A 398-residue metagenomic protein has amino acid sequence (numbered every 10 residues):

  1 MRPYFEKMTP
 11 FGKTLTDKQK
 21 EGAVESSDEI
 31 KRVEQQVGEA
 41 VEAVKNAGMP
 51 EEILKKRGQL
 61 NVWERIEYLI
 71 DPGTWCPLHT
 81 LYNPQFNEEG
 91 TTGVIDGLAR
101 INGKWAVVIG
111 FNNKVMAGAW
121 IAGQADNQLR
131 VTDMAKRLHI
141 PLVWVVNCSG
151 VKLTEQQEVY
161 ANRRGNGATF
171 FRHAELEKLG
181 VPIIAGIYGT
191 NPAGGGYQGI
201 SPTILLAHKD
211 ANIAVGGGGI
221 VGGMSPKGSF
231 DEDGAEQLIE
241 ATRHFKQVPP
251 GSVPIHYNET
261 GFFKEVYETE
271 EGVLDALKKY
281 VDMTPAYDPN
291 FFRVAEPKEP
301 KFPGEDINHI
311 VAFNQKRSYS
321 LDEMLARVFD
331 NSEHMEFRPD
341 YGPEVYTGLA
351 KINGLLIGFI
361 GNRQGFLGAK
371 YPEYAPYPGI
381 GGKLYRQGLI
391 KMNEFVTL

Functional and structural regions predicted by a protein language model:
M1-A106, N112-A117, R243, Q247 (+3 more regions): Intrinsically disordered, low-complexity segments enriched in small/flexible residues
R2-K13, D17-K20, V146-P289: Conserved catalytic cores of soluble enzyme domains, especially glycine-rich substrate-binding beta-alpha loops
V94, N127-V131, G165-F171, K391-F395: Well-ordered alpha-helical segments embedded in enzymatic catalytic cores
D96, V107-G110, P141-V145, I184-G186 (+2 more regions): Structural motif
A99, K104, V115-G118, A122-Q128 (+2 more regions): N-terminal cofactor/phosphate-binding cores enriched in small/glycine residues, especially glycine-rich loops such as
F111-A117, G123, V145-A168, Q364-Y377: Glycine- (often His-adjacent) and acidic-residue-rich active-site loop that binds/positions the CoA thioester
R137, L142-V143, S201-P202: Hydrophobic or amphipathic alpha-helical targeting/insertion segments
P141, F395-L398: Conserved structured catalytic cores and adjacent interaction surfaces of nucleotide-binding/hydrolyzing enzymes
